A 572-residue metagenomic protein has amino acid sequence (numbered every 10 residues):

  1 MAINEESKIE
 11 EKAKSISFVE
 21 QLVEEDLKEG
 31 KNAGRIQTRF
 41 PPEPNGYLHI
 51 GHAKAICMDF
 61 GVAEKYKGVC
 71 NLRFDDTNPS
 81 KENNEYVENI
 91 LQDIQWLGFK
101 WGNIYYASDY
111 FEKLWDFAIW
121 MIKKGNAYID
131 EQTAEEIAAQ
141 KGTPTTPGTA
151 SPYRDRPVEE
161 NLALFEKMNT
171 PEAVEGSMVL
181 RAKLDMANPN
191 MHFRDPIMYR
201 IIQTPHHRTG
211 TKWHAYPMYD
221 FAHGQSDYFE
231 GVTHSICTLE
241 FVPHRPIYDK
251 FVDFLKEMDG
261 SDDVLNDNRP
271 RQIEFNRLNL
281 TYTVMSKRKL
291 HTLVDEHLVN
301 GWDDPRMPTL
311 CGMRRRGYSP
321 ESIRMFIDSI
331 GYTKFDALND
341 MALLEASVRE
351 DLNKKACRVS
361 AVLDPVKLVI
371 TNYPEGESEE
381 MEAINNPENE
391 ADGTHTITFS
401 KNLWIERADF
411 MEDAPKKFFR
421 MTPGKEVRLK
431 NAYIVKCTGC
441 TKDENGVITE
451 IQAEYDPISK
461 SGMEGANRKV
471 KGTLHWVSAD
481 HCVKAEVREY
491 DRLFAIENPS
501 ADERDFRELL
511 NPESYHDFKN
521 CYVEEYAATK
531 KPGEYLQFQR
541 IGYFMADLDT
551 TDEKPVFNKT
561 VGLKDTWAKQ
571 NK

Functional and structural regions predicted by a protein language model:
M1-K14, K572: Basic/polar N-terminal segments that are highly enriched at the extreme N-terminus, encompassing both cleavable
K14-L91, H207-T238: N-terminal catalytic cores of NTP/NDP-binding nucleotidyl/phosphoryl-transfer enzymes
G30, D59, I90, M121 (+3 more regions): Residue-level signal for inorganic ion chemistry
P41-P44, R73-K81, N103-E112, E135 (+5 more regions): Conserved short loop/turn motifs at secondary-structure junctions
L72, D76-N78, N84, Y106 (+5 more regions): Active-site cores that bind ATP or allylic diphosphates and position pyrophosphate for catalysis
Y86-E112, F117-W120, G125-Y128: A glycine-rich helix N-cap at a beta->alpha junction
D267-S347: Long, charged, mostly alpha-helical binding arms that flank functional sites
D295, F326-K572: Substrate/cofactor-recognition hotspot
